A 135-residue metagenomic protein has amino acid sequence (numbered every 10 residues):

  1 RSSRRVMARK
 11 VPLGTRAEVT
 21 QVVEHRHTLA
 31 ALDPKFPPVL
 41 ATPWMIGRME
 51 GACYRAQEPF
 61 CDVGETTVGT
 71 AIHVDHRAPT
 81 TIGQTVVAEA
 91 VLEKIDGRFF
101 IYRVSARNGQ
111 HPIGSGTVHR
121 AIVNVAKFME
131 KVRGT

Functional and structural regions predicted by a protein language model:
R1-V6: Short, Lys/Arg-enriched N-terminal segments with co-localized hydrophobic residues within the first ~10-30 amino acids
A8-T42: Catalytic strand-loop segment that frames the active site of acyl-thioester-processing enzymes
E18-E24, D75, T117-A121: Generic structural detector for well-ordered beta-strands
C53-V87: Hydrophobic beta-strand-centered segment that forms part of the acyl-chain substrate-binding groove
T81-I82, V91-T135: HotDog/MaoC-like acyl-thioester-processing domains
